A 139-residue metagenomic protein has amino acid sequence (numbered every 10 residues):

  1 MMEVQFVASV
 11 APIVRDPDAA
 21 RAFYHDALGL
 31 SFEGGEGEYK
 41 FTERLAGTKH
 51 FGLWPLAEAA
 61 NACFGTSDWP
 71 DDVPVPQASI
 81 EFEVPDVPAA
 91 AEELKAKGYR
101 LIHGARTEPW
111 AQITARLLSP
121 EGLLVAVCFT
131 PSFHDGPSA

Functional and structural regions predicted by a protein language model:
M1-E3, S9, A91-A139: Vicinal oxygen chelate
F6-R15, F41-L45, F64-E93, I113-L118 (+1 more regions): Vicinal oxygen chelate
A11-E58: Core segments of cupin and vicinal oxygen chelate
A20-F23, A90-L94: Hydrophobic side chains in well-ordered alpha-helices
G34-G35, P55-N61, H103, F129-F133: Acetyl-CoA-dependent GNAT
E36, D86, E108-P109: Short beta->alpha connector loops
A62-G65, P137-A139: A short, polar/proline- and glycine-enriched secondary-structure boundary/capping micro-motif
